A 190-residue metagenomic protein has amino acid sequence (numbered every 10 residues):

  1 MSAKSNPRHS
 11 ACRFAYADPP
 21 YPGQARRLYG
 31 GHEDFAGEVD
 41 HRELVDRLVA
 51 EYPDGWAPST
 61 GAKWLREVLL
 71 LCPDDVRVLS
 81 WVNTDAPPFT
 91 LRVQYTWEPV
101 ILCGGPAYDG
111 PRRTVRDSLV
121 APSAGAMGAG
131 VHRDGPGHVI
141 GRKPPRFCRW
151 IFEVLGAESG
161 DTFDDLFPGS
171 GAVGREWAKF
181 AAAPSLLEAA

Functional and structural regions predicted by a protein language model:
M1-D164, P168-A190: Class I S-adenosyl-L-methionine-dependent methyltransferase catalytic core
